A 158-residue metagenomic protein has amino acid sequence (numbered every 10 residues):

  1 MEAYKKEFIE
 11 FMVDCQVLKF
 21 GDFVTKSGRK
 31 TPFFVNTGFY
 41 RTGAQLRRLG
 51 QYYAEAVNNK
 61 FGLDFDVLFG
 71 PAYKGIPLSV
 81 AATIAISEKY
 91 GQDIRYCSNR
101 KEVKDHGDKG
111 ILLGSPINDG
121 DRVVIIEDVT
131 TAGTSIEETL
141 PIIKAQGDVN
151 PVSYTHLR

Functional and structural regions predicted by a protein language model:
M1-L63: Active-site-facing substrate-recognition patch
G62-F65, N118-G120: Short helix-loop-beta connector
D64-A72: Short glycine-rich phosphate-binding loop at a beta-alpha junction
P71-V80: Ordered, amphipathic secondary-structure segments that act as subunit-interaction surfaces in large macromolecular
V80-V123, T134-E138: Short, glycine/charge-rich flexible loops or terminal/linker lids adjacent to PRPP-binding catalytic cores
D128, G133: Conserved G/P- and acidic residue-centered "switch" motifs that form tight phosphate/ATP-binding loops in soluble
Q146-V149: Conserved S-adenosyl-L-methionine
T155-R158: Conserved small/polar residues in nucleotide/adenosyl-binding loops
